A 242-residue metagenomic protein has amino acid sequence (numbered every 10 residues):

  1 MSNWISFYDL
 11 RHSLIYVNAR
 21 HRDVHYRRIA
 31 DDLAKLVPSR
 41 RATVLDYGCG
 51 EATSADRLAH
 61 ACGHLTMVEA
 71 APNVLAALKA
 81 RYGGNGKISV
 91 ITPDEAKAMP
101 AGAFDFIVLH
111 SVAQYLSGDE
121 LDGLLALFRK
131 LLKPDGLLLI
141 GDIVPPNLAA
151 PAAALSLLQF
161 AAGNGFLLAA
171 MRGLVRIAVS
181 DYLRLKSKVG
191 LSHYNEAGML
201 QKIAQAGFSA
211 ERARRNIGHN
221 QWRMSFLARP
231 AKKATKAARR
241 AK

Functional and structural regions predicted by a protein language model:
M1-V37, R41, E51-G86, T92-A98 (+1 more regions): Class I (Rossmann-like) S-adenosyl-L-methionine-dependent methyltransferase catalytic domain, capturing the SAM-binding
T43, H64, A103-D105: Structural signature of beta-strand start/N-cap positions in the alpha/beta core of ABC transporter nucleotide-binding
Y47: Conserved beta-strand/loop positions that form the S-adenosyl-L-methionine
V108: A conserved beta-strand element that flanks and buttresses the S-adenosyl-L-methionine
S111-Y115: Short catalytic micro-motifs in class I SAM-dependent methyltransferases
S117-D119, L148: Short N-terminal helix/helix-N-cap motif within the alpha/beta-hydrolase-1
D122-P134: A short glycine-rich, Lys/Arg-flanked "PGG" loop and its adjoining helix->strand segment in the class I
